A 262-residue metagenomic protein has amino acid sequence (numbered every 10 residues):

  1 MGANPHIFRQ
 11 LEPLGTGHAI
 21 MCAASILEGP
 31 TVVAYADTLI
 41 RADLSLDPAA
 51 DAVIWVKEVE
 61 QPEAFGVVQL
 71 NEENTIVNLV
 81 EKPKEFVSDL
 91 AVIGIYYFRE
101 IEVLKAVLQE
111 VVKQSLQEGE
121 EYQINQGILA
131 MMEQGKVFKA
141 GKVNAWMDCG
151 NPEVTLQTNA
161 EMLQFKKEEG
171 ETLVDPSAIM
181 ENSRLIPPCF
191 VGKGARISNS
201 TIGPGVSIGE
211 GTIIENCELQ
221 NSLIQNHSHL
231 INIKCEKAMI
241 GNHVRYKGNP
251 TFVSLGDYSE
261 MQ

Functional and structural regions predicted by a protein language model:
M1-E72: Conserved beta-loop-beta/alpha segment of the NTase-like Rossmann-fold superfamily that binds/positions NTPs
Q10-L11, Y35-D37, V56-V59, E72 (+5 more regions): Fold-independent oxyanion-binding glycine-rich loops and adjacent beta-strand/coil segments at enzyme active sites
V68-N71, Y97-R99, G241, K247: Short beta-strand-to-turn element immediately C-terminal to the catalytic PLP-Schiff-base lysine in fold type I
T75-Q164: Catalytic-core segments of class I nucleotidyltransferases/pyrophosphorylases that form NMP-activated intermediates
L129-G205: Extended, small-residue-rich solenoid/repeat segments and analogous flexible loops that form exposed scaffolds
T172-Q262: Structural signal for interior beta-strand "rungs" in well-ordered beta-sheet cores of soluble enzyme domains
